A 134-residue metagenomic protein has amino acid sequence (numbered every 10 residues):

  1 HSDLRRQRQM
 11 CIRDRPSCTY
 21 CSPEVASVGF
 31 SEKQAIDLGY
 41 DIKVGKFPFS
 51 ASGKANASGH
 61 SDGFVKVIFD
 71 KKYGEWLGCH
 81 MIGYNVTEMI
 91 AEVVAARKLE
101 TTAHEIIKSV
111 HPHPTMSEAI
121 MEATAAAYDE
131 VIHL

Functional and structural regions predicted by a protein language model:
H1-I12: Single conserved hydrophobic/aromatic residue that forms the stacking wall/gate of nucleotide- or nucleobase-binding
R8, S17, V65: Small-molecule pocket liners
R13-Y20: N-terminal periplasmic "start-of-domain" segments of outer-membrane beta-barrel proteins
Y20-L134: Flexible, glycine-rich terminal cap/loop adjacent to redox cofactors in electron-transfer oxidoreductases
